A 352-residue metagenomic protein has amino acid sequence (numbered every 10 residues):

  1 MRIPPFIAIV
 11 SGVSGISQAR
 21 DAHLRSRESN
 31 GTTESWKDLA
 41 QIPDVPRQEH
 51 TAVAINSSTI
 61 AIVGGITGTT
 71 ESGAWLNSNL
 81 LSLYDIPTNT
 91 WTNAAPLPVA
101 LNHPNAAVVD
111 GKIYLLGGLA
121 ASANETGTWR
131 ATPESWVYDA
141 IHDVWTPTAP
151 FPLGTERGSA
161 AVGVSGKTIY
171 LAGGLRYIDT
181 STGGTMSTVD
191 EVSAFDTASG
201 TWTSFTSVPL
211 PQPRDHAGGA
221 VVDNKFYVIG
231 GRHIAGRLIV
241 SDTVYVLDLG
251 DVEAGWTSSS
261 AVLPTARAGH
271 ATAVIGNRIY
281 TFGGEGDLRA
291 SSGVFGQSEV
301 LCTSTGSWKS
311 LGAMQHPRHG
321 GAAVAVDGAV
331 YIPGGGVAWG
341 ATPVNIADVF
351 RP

Functional and structural regions predicted by a protein language model:
I3, I9-G12, I16-P352: Kelch-like beta-propeller repeat domains
